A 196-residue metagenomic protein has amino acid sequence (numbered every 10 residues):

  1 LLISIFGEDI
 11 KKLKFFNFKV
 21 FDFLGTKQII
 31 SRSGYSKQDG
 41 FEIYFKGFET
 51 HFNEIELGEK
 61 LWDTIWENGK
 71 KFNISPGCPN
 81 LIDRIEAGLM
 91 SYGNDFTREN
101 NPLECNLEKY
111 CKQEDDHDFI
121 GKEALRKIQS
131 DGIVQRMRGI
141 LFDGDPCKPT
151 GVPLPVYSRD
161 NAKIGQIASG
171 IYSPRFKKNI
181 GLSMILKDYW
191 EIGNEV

Functional and structural regions predicted by a protein language model:
L1-V196: Conserved, structured C-terminal
